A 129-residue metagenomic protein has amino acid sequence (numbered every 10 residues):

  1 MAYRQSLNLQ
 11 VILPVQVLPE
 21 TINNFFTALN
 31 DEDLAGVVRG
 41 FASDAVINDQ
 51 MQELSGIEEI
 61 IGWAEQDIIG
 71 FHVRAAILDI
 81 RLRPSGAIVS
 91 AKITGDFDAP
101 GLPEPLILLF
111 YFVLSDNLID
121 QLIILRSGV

Functional and structural regions predicted by a protein language model:
M1-A35, R39: Short, low-complexity N-terminal intrinsically disordered segments enriched in polar/charged residues
N8-L9, V46-S55: A short gly/proline-enriched turn/hairpin at secondary-structure junctions
F25, V37-V38, A45, G56 (+3 more regions): Hydrophobic pocket/interface hotspot
I47, I80-L82, I124: Hydrophobic/anchoring residues in structured secondary elements
G62-L102: Surface-exposed, charged secondary-structure patches
I107-V129: Short beta-strand edge/turn micro-motifs at domain boundaries
